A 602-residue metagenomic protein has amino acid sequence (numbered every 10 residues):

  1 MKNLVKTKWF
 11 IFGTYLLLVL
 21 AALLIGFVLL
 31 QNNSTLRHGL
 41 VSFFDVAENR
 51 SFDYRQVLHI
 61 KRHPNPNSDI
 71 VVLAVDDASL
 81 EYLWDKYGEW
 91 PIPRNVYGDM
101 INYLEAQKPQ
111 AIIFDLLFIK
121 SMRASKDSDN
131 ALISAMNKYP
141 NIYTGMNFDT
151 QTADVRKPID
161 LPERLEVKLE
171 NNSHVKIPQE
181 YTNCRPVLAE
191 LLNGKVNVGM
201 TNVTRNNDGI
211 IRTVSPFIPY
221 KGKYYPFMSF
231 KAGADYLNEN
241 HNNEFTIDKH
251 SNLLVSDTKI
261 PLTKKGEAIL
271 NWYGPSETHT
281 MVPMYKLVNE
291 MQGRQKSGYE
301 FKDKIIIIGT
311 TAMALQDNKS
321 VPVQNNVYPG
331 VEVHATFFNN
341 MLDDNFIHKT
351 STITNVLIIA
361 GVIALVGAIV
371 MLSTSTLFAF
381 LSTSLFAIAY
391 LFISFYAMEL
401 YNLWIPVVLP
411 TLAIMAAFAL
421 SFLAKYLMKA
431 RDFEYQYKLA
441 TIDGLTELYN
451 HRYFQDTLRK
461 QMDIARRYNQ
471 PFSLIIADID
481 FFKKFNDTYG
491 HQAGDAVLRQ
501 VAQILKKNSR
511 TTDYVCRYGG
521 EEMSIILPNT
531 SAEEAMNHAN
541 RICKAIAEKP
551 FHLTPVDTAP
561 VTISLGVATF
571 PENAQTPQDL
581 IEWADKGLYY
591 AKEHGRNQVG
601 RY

Functional and structural regions predicted by a protein language model:
V5-T258, F301-I347, T352-V366, M371: Non-transmembrane functional regions of envelope-associated proteins
A124-S128, V497, R510, S524-K544: Short helix/loop segment flanking the catalytic signature motif in cyclic-nucleotide metabolism enzymes
Q436-D456, A477-H491, R499: Conserved nucleotide-binding and Mg2+-coordinating catalytic segments in signaling enzymes
Y437-K438, H451-P471, A502-R510, P528: Short regulatory alpha-helical coupling segments that immediately precede and/or link into cyclic nucleotide signaling
T446, I475-D478, G520, A584: Conserved metal-coordinating catalytic motifs of nucleotidyl cyclase and c-di-GMP turnover enzymes
Y514-R517: A short pre-motif secondary-structure segment
M536-N540, F570-Y602: Catalytic-core segments of nucleotide cyclases and related cyclic-nucleotide turnover enzymes
I546-I563: Catalytic core regions of nucleotide second-messenger enzymes
